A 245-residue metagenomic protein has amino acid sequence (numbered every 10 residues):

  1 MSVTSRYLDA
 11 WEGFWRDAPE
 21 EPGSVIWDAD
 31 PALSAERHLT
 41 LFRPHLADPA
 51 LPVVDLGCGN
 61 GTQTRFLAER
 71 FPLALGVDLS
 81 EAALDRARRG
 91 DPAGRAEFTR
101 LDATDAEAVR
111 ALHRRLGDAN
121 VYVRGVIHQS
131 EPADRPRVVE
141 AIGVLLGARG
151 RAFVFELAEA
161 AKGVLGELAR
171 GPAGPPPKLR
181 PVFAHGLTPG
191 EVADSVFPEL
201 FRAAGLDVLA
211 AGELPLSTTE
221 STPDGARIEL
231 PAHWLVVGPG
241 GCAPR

Functional and structural regions predicted by a protein language model:
M1-R114, S130-R137, A141, G147-R245: Class I (Rossmann-like) S-adenosyl-L-methionine-dependent methyltransferase catalytic domain, capturing the SAM-binding
V121-Y122: A conserved beta-strand element that flanks and buttresses the S-adenosyl-L-methionine
V126: Hydrophobic adenine-recognition pocket in adenosine-nucleotide-binding enzymes
